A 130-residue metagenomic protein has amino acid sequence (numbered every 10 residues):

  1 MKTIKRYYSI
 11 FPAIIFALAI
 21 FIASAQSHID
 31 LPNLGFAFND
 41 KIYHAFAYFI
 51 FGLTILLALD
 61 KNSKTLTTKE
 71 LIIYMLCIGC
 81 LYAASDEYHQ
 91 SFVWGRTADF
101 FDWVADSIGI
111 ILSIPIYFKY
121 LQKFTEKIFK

Functional and structural regions predicted by a protein language model:
M1, F124-K130: Membrane-interfacial, low-structure loops and terminal tails that flank and connect transmembrane helices in multi-pass
M1-A58, M75: "…centered on the first transmembrane helix and the immediately adjacent amphipathic helix/loop
M1-K5, N62-E70: Membrane-interface helix-boundary motifs at transmembrane edges
Q26-S27, D60, W94, L121: Short helix-capping/hinge motifs at transmembrane helix termini and TM-loop junctions
L31-A37, A84-V104: Interfacial helix-loop-helix junctions of multi-pass membrane proteins
Y48-N62, G109-F124: Membrane-interfacial alpha-helical segments at the cytosolic side of multi-pass membrane proteins
T68-A84: Membrane-embedded alpha-helical segments that form the functional core of polytopic membrane enzymes, especially those
